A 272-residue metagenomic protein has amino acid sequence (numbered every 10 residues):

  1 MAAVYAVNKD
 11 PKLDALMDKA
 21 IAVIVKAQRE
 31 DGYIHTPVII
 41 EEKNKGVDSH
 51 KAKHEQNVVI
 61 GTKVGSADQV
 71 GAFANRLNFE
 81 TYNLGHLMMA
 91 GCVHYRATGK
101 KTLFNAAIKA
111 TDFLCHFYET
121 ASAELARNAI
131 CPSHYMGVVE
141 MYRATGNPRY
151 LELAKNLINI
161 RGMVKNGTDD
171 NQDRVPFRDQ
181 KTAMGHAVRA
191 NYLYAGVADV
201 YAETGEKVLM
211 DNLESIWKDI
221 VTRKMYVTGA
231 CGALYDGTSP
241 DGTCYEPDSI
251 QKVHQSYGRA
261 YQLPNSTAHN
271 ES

Functional and structural regions predicted by a protein language model:
M1-S272: Glycan-recognition and catalytic cores of secretory/periplasmic carbohydrate-active enzymes
